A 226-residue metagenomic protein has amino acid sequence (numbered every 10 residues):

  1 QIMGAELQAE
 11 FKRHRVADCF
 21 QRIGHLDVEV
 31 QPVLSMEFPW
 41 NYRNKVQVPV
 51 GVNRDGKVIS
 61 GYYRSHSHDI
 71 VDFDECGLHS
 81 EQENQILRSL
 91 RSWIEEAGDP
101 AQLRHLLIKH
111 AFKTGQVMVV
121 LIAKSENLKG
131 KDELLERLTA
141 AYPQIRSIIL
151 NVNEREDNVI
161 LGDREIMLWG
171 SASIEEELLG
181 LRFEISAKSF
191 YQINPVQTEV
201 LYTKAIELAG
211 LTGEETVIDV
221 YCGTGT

Functional and structural regions predicted by a protein language model:
Q1-T226: Accessory RNA-recognition modules of RNA-modification enzymes
